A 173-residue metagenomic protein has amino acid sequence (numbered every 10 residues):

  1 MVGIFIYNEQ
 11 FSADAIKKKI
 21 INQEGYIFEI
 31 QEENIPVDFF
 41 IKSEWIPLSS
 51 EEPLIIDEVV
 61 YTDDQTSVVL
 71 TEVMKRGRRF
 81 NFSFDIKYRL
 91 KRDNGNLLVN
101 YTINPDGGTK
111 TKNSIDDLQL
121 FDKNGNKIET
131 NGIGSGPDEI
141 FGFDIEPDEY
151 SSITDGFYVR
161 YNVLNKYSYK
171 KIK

Functional and structural regions predicted by a protein language model:
M1-N81, R89-K173: Surface-exposed edge beta-strand/loop patches
